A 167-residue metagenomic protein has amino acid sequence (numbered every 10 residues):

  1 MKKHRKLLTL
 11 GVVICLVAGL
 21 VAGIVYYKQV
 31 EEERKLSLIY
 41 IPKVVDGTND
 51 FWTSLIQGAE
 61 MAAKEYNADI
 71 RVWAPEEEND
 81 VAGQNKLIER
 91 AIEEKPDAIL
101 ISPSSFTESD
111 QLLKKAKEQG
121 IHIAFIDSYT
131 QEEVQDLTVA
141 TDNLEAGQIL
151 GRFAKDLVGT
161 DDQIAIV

Functional and structural regions predicted by a protein language model:
T9-G23: Hydrophobic membrane-insertion alpha-helices, especially the h-region of bacterial N-terminal signal peptides
I24-L55, E65, V72, D136-L137 (+1 more regions): Short beta-strand segments enriched in small/hydrophobic residues
N49-E60, V81, N85, L144 (+1 more regions): Short, surface-exposed alpha-helical segments at coil->helix boundaries
I70-E93: Structural motif
V72-E76, S102, D127: Residue-level recognition of beta-strand->loop/alpha-helix junctions
I92-P103, H122-I126, Q163-I166: Periplasmic-binding protein-like
F106-E145: Flexible loop/hinge segments that line or gate small-molecule binding clefts
V139-Q163: Hydrophobic alpha-helical segments within soluble ligand-binding/sensing domains
